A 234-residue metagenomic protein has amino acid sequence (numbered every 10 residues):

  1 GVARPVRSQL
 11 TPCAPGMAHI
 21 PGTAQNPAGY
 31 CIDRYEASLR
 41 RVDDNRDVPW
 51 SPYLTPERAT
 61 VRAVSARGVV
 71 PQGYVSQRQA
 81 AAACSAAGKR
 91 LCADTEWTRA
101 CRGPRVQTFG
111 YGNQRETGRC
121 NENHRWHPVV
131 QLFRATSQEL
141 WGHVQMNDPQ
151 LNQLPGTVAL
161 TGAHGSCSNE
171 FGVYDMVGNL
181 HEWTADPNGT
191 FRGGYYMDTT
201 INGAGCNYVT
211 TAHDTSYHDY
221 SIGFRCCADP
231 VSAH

Functional and structural regions predicted by a protein language model:
R4-A81, S85, A100, G178: A short glycine-rich, aromatic-capped structural motif
V6-R7, A14, A86, Q114 (+2 more regions): Processing junctions and N-termini across compartments
L10, A28-G29, V106, V158 (+1 more regions): Disulfide-stabilized extracellular ectodomain repeats and their linkers
G22-T23, D33-Y35, R40, G112-Q114 (+4 more regions): Structured loops at beta-to-helix junctions and adjacent beta-edge loops in soluble globular domains
A28, L39-N45, G118, R192 (+2 more regions): Short, solvent-exposed loop/turn elements at domain surfaces
Q77-T210: Functional-site microenvironments in short loops/helix caps that host divalent-cation chemistry
T211-H218: Short proline/glycine-enriched turn/loop segments at secondary-structure junctions
Y220-H234: Short, structured beta-strand segments at or near domain termini in extracellular proteins/domains
